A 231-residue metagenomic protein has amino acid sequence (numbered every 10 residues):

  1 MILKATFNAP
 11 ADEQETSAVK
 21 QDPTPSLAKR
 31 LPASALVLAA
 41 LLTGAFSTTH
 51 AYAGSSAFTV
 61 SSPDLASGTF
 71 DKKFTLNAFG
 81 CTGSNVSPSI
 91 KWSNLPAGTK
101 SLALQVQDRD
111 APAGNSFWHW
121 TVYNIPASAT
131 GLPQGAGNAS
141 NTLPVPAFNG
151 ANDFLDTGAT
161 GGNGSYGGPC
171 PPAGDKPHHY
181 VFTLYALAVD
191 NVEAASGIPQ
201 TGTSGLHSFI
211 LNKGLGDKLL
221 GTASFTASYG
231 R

Functional and structural regions predicted by a protein language model:
A5, A9-E13, A18, D22: Acidic, Ala/Val/Gly-enriched low-complexity intrinsically disordered segments
N8, E15, G44, K213-G214 (+1 more regions): Short, flexible coil/linker elements and helix-boundary hinge sites characteristic of intrinsically disordered
Q21-A35: Bacterial N-terminal signal peptides that target proteins for export
S34-A45: Bacterial N-terminal signal peptides
A51-R231: N-terminus-centered regions that define maturation/targeting leaders and the start of the first functional domain
